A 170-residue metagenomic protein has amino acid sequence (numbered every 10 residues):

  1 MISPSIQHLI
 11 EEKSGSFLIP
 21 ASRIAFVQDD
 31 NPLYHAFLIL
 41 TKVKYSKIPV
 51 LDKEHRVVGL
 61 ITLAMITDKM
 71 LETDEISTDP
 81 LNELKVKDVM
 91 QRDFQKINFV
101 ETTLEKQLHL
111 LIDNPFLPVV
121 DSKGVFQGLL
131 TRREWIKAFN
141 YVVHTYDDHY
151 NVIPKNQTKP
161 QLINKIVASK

Functional and structural regions predicted by a protein language model:
M1-K170: Tandem CBS (Cystathionine beta-synthase) repeat/Bateman regulatory domains
